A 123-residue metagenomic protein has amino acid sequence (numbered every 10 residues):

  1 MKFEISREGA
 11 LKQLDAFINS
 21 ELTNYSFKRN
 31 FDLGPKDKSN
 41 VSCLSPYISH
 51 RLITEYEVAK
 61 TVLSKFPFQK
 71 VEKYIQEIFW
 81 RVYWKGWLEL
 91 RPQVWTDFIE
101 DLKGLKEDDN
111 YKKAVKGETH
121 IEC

Functional and structural regions predicted by a protein language model:
M1-C123: Structured secondary-structure scaffolds
